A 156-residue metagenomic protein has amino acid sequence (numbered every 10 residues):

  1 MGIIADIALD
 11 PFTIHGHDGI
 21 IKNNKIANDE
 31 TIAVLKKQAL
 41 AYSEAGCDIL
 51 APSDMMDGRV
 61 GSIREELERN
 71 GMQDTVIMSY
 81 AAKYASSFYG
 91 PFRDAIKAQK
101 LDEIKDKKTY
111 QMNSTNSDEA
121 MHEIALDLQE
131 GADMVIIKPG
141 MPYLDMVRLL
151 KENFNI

Functional and structural regions predicted by a protein language model:
M1-I156: Alpha/beta enzyme core
